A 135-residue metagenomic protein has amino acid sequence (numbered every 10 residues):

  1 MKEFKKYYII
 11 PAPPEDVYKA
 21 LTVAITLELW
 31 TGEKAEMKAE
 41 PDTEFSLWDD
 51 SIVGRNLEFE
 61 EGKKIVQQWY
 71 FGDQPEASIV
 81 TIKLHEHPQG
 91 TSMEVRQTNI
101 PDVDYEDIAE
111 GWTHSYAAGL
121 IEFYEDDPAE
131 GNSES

Functional and structural regions predicted by a protein language model:
M1-E36: Hydrophobic ligand-binding cavity/cleft-lining segments
K5, A12-P13, E44-W48, D107: Alpha-helical scaffold segments that form or flank carboxylate-/histidine-based iron centers
A12, S51, H114-S115: Generic recognition of short, well-ordered alpha-helical interface segments
E15, K19, E58, Q89 (+3 more regions): Replace "anionic and nucleotidyl ligands
L21, T31, E60, W69 (+1 more regions): Short, flexible helix/strand-to-coil boundary loops that buttress conserved ligand/catalytic motifs in alpha/beta
T26-L29, E40, A129-S135: Structured surface interface patches that mediate subunit assembly and partner/cofactor docking
E28, E36, T43-P101: Hydrophobic-ligand binding "helix-grip"
N99-S135: A conserved amphipathic terminal alpha-helix motif
